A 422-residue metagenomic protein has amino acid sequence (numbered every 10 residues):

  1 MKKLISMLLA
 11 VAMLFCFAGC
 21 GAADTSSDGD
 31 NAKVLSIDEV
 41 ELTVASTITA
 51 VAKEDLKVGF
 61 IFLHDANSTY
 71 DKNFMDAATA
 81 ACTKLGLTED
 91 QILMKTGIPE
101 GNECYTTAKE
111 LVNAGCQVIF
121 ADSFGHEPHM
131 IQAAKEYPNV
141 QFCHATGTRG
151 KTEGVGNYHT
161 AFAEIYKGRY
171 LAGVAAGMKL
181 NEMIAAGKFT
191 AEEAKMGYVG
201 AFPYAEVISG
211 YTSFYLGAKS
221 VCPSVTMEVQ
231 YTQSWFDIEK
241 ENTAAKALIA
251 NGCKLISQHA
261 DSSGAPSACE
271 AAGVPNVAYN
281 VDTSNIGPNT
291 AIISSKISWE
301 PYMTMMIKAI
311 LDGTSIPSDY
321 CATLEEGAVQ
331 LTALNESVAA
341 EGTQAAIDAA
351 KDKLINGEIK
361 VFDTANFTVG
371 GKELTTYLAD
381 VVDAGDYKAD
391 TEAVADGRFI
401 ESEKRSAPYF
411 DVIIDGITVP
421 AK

Functional and structural regions predicted by a protein language model:
M1-L9: Positively charged n-region of N-terminal signal peptides that target proteins for export
V11-M13: N-terminal leader/targeting signatures
F15-G19: C-terminal motif of bacterial Sec signal peptides marking the signal peptidase cleavage site
A22-D24, D28-K422: A residue-level marker of the well-folded mature domains of exported/periplasmic proteins
